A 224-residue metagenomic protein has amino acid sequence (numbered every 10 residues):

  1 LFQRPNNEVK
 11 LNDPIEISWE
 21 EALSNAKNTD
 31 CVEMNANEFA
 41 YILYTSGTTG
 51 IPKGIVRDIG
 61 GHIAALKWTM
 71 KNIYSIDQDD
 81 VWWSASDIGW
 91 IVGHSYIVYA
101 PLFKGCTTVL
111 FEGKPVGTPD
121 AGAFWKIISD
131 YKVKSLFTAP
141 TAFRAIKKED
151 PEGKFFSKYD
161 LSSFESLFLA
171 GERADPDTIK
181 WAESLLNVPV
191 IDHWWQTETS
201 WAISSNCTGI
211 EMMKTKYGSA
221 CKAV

Functional and structural regions predicted by a protein language model:
L1-E21, S129, P140: Structural core segment of the AMP-binding/adenylate-forming
Q3, L43, W201-I203: Extended catalytic-interface subdomain
D13-Y44, I51, S75-V81, F164: Conserved pre-ATP/AMP-binding loop-to-beta segment of ANL
C31-M34, K216-A223: Short Gly/Pro-enriched turn/cap motifs at secondary-structure boundaries
F39, T45-T48, M70, W82 (+4 more regions): Conserved S/T- and glycine-rich ATP-binding loop of Class I adenylate-forming
I63-V81, I91-S135, K148-D150, K154: Conserved AMP-binding/adenylation subdomain of ANL enzymes
D87: Residue(s) in the substrate-gating loop at a strand-loop-helix junction that position the organic substrate next
C106, K134-T138, K147-Y217: Gly/Ser/Thr-rich phosphate-binding loop
